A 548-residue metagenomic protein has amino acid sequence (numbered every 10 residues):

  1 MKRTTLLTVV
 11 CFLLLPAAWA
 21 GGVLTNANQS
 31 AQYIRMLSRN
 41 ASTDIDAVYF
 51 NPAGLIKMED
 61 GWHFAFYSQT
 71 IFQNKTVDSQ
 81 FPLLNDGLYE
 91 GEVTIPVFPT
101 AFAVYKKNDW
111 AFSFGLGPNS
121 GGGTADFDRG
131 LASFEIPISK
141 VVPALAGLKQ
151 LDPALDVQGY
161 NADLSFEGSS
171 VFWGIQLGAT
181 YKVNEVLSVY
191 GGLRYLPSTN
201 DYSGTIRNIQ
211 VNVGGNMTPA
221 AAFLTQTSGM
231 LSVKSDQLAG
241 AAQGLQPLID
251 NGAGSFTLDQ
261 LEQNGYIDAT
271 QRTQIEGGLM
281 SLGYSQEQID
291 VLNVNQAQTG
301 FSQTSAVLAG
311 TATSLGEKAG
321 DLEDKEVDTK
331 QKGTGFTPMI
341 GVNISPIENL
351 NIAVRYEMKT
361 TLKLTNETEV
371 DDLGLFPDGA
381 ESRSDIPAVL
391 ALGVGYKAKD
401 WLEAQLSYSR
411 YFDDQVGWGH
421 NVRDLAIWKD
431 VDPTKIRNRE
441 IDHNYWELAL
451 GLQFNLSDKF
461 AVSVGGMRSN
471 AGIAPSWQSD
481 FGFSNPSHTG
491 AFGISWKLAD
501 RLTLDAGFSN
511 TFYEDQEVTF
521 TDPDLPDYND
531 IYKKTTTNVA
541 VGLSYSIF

Functional and structural regions predicted by a protein language model:
M1-T4: Positively charged n-region of N-terminal signal peptides that target proteins for export
T8-P16: Bacterial N-terminal signal peptides
P16-D126, N212, F483-P486, S509: N-terminal, post-signal peptide beta-strand-biased segments of exported outer-membrane/organellar beta-barrel and other
I34-L37, T76-F81, N85-T94, G122-S170 (+10 more regions): Extracellular/periplasm-exposed beta-strand and loop segments of Gram-negative cell-envelope proteins, dominated by
F50, W62, V97-A101, W173-L177 (+5 more regions): Hydrophobic, lipid-facing positions within transmembrane beta-strands of outer-membrane proteins
W62, D109-F112, V186-V189, N349-I352 (+4 more regions): Repeated loop/turn-to-beta-strand initiation elements of outer-membrane beta-barrel proteins
F64-T70, F114-P118, G191-Y195, V354-M358 (+3 more regions): Transmembrane beta-barrel strands of outer-membrane/channel proteins
I494, F508, K533-F548: Outer-membrane beta-barrel "beta-signal"
